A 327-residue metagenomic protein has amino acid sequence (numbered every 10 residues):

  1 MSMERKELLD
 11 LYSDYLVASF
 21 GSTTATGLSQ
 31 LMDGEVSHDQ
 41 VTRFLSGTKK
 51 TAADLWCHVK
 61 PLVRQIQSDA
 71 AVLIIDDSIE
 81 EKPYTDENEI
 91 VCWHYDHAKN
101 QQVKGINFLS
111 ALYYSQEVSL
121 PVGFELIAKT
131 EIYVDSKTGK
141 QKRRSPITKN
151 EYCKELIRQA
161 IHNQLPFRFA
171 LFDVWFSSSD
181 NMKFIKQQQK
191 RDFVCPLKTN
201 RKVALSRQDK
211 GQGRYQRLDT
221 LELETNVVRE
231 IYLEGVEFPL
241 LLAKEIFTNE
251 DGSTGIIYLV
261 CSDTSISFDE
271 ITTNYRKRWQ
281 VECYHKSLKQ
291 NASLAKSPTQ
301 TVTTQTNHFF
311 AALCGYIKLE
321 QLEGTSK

Functional and structural regions predicted by a protein language model:
M1-T48, A52: Gly/serine-rich nucleotide phosphate-binding loop at the start of the catalytic core of nucleotide/ADP-ribose-handling
S2-R5, D14, S19, D86 (+1 more regions): Single, function-defining residue in the core of a domain
L9, S22-A25, H38, A52 (+4 more regions): Alpha-helix initiation and N-capping motif
Y12-Y15, L45, K49-G123, A128: Active-site-proximal, Lys/Arg-enriched surface segment that forms a nucleic-acid-binding/basic interface patch
T23, V36-Q40, K50, D54-H58 (+4 more regions): Generic alpha-helix structural propensity
M32, T48, L62, Y275-R278 (+1 more regions): Alpha-helix boundary/capping residues
V36-S37, S119, C283, K296: Secondary-structure boundary/capping signal
